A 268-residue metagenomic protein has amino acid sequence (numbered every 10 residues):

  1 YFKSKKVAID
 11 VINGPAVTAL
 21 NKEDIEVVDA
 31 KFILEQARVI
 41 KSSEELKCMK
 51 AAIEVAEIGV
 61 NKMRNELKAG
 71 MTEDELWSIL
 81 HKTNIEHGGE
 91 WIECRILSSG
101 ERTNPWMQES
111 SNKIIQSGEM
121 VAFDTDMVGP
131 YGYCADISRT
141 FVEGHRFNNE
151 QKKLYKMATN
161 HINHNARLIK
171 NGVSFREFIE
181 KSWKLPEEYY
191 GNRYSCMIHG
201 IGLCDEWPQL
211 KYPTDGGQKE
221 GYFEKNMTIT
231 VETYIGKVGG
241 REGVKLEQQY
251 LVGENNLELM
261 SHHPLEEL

Functional and structural regions predicted by a protein language model:
Y1-L268: Active-site neighborhoods and metal-handling regions in enzymes and metal-associated proteins
